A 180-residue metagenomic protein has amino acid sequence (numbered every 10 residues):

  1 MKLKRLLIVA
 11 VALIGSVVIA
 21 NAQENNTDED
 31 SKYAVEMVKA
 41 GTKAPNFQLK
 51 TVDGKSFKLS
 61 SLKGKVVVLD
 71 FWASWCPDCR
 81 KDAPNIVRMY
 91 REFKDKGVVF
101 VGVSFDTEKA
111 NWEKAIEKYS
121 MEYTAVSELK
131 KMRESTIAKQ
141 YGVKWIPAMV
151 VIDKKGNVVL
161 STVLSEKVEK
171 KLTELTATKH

Functional and structural regions predicted by a protein language model:
M1-N26, T178-K179: Bacterial Sec-dependent N-terminal signal peptides
A20-N46, S60, K114-E117, E174: N-proximal helix/coil linker or "cap" segments that precede and/or mark the start of modular domains
V38, T51-V52, I152-D153: Short, acidic, Ser/Thr-enriched surface-loop or helix-capping motifs
K43, R91-R133, K139, V143-I146: Conserved segment of the thioredoxin-like fold in thiol-based oxidoreductases
F47-V67: A short beta-strand-turn-helix
F71-R88: Conserved redox-active cysteine motifs that mediate thiol-disulfide chemistry, especially di-cysteine Cys-X(1-2)-Cys
M121, E128-E174: Thiol/disulfide oxidoreductase modules built on the thioredoxin-like
